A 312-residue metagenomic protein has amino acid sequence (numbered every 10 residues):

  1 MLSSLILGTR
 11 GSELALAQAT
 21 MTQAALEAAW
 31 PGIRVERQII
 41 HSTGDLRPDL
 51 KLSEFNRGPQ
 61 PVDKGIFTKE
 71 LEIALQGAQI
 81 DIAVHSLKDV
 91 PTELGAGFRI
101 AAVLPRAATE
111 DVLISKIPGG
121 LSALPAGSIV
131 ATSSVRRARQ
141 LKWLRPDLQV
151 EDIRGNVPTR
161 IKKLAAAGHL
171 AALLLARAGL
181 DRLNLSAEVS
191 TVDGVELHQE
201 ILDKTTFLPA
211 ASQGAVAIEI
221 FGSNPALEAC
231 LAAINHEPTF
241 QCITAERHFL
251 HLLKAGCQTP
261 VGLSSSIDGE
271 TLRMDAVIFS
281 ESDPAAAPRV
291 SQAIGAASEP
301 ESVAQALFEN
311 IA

Functional and structural regions predicted by a protein language model:
L2-Q60, T68, W143, D147-A312: Small-molecule-sensing regulatory modules
I6-G8, A83, A101, A131 (+1 more regions): Short, well-ordered beta-strand segments
K64, E72, Q79-S86, L170-A176: Paired acidic/hydrophobic, glycine-rich loop segments that form the ligand-binding mouth/hinge of periplasmic-binding
G77-V90, Q213, E219-I220, N224: Ordered, amphipathic secondary-structure segments that act as subunit-interaction surfaces in large macromolecular
A78, A126, G168: Structured loop/turn residues at beta-strand edges in well-structured enzyme cores
L87-V90, L94-D147: A conserved helix-loop-strand patch within extracytoplasmic ligand-binding domains of the periplasmic binding
